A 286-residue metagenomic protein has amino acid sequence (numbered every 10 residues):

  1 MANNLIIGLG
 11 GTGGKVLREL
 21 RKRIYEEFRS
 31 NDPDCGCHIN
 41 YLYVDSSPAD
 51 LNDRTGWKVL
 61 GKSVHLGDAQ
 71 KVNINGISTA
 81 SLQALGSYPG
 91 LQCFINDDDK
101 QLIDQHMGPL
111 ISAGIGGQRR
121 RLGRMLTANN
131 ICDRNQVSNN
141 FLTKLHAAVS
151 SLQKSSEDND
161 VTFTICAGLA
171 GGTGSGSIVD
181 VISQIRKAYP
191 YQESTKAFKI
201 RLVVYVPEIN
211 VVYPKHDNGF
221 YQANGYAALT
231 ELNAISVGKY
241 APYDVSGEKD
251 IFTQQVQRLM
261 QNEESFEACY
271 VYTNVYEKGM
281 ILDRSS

Functional and structural regions predicted by a protein language model:
M1-S286: Tubulin/FtsZ superfamily GTPase core signature
